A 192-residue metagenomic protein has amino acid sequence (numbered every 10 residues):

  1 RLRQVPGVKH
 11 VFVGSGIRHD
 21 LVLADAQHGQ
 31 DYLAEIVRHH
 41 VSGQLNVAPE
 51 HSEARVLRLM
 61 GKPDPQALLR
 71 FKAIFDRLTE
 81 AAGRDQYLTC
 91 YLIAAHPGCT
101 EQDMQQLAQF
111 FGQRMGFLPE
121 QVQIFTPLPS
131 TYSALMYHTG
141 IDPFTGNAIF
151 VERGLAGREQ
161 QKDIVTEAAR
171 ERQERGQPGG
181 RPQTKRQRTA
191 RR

Functional and structural regions predicted by a protein language model:
R1-T89, A94-P97: Conserved SAM/AdoMet-binding glycine-rich loop
F12, R170, E174-G179: Terminal or standalone catalytic/regulatory effector modules within metabolic enzymes and repeat proteins
L21-A24, E50-K62, G83-Q102, M115-E152 (+1 more regions): Flexible glycine/acidic-rich beta-alpha junction loops that bind and position SAM and/or redox cofactors in anaerobic
H28-Y32, H96-Q113: Catalytic cores of alpha/beta
P178-R192: Intrinsically disordered, Lys/Arg-rich low-complexity segments
